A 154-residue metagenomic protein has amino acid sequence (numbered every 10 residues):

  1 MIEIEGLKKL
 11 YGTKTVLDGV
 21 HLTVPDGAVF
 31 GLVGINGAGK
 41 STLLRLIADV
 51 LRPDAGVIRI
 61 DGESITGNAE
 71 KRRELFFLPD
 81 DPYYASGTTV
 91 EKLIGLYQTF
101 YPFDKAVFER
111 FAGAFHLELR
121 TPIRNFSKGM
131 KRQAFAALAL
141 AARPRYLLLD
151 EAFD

Functional and structural regions predicted by a protein language model:
K14-T15, A69: Short coil-to-beta microelement around the adenine-binding A-loop and adjacent beta1/P-loop entry of ABC ATPase
V33-I35: The feature captures the beta-strand-to-loop junction immediately N-terminal to the Walker
A48: Helix-to-loop junction immediately C-terminal to a conserved catalytic motif
G56-K71: Conserved ABC transporter NBD signature motif
P79-A134: ABC-family P-loop ATPase nucleotide-binding domains
L140-R145: A short, proline-enriched helix->beta-strand linker immediately N-terminal to the Walker B motif in ABC-type P-loop
L147-E151: Catalytic Walker B motif of ABC-type/P-loop ATPase nucleotide-binding domains
